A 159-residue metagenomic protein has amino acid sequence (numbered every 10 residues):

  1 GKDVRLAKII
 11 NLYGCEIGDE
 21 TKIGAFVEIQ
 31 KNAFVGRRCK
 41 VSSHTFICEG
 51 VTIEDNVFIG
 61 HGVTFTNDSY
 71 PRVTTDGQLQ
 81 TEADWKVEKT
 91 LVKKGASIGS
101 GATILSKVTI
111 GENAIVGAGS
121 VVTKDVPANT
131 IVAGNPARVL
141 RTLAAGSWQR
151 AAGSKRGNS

Functional and structural regions predicted by a protein language model:
R5-V108, P136, L143-A144, W148-R150: Flexible, glycine/small-residue-enriched loop-and-beta-strand segment within the central core of proteins
T109-D125, N129-I131: C-terminal/domain-terminus segments
V121, P136-V139: Conserved switch/coupling elements of ABC/ABC-like ATPase nucleotide-binding domains
S154-S159: Intrinsic disorder/low-complexity segments
